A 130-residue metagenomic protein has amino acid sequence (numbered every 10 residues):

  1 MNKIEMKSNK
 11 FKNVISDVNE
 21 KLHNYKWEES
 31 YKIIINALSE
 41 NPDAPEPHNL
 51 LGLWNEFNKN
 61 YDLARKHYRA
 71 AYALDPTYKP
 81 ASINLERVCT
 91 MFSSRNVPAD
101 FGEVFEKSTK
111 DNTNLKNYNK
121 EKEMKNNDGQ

Functional and structural regions predicted by a protein language model:
M1-N13, S39, R95-N96, D100: TPR-adjacent "capping" and linker segments in tetratricopeptide-repeat scaffold/adaptor proteins
K10-F11, P45-E46, K79-P80: Helix-start (N-cap) detector for alpha-helical repeat units in TPR-like alpha-solenoids, especially tetratricopeptide
